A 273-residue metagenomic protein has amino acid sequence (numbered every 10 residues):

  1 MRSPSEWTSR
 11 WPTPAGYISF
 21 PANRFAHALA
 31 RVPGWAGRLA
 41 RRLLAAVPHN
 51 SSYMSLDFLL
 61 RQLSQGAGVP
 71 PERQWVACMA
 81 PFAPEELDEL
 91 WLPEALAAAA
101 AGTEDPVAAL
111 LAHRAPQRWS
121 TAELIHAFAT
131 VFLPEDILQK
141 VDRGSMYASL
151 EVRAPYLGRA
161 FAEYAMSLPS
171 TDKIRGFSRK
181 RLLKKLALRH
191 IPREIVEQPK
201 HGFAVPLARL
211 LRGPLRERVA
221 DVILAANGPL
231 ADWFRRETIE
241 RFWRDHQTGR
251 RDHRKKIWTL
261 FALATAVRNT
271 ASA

Functional and structural regions predicted by a protein language model:
M1-P48, F132, I137-F161: Active-site adenylate/phosphate-handling loop in enzymes that bind or generate adenylated species
A40, N50-A273: Adenosyl-5′-phosphate
